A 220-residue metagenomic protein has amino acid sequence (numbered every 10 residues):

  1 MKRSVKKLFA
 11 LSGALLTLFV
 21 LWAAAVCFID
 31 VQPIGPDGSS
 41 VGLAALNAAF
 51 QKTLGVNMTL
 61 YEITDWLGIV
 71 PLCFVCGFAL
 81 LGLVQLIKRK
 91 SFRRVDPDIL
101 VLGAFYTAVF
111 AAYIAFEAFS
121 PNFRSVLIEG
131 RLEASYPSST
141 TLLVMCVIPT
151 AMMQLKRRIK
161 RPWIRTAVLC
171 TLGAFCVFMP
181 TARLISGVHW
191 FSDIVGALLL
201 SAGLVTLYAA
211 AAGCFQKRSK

Functional and structural regions predicted by a protein language model:
K2-F74, E117-I128: N-terminal transmembrane-helix/juxtamembrane module of multi-pass inner/ER membrane proteins
R3, N57-D65, K90, R94 (+4 more regions): Membrane-helix interfacial "entry" motifs
K6-A10, V26-I29, I128-K220: Membrane-embedded catalytic cores of phosphoryl/pyrophosphoryl-handling enzymes
L15, G68-F74, Y106, F110 (+1 more regions): Hydrophobic alpha-helical transmembrane segments of polytopic
L15-F19, L102-I114, L198, A202: Alpha-helical transmembrane spans of integral membrane proteins, capturing the lipid-embedded, hydrophobic core of TM
F19-V20, L72-G82, F110, I114 (+3 more regions): Helical transmembrane-bundle signal
I34-D37, L83-C170: Membrane-interface loops
T64-L72, L100, A104, S139 (+1 more regions): Alpha-helical transmembrane segments of integral membrane proteins, emphasizing hydrophobic/aromatic residues
